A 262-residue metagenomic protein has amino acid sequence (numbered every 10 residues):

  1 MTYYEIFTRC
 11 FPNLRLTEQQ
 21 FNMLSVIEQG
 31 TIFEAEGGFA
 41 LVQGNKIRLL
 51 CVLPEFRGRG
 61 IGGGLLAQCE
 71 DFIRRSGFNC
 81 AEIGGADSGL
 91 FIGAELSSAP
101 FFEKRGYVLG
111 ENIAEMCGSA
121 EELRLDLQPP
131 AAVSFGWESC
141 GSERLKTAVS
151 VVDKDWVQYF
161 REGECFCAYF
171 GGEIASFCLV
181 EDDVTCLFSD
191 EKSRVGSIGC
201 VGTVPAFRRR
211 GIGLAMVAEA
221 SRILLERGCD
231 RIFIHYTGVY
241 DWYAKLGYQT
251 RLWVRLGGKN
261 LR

Functional and structural regions predicted by a protein language model:
M1-V26, I113, R124-W156: Short amphipathic alpha-helix that is part of the acyltransferase structural core
L14-I32, G37-L50, V152-G202: A conserved beta-strand-loop-helix scaffold within acyl/acetyltransferase catalytic domains
G37-G38, E111-A114, A175-S176, L252: A structural microfeature
I47, A81-G85, I198, R231-H235: Conserved hydrophobic beta-strand within the GNAT/NAT acetyltransferase core sheet that lines the active-site cleft
I47-R59, A86-G89, V201-R208: A short, internal acetyl-CoA/4′-phosphopantetheine-binding micro-motif in the GNAT/acyltransferase core
G58-R74, C200-T203, R209-R222, E226 (+1 more regions): Conserved acetyl-CoA-binding loop-helix of GNAT-fold acetyltransferases
A67-A132, G257-G258: Acyl-donor-binding surface of acyltransferase catalytic domains
